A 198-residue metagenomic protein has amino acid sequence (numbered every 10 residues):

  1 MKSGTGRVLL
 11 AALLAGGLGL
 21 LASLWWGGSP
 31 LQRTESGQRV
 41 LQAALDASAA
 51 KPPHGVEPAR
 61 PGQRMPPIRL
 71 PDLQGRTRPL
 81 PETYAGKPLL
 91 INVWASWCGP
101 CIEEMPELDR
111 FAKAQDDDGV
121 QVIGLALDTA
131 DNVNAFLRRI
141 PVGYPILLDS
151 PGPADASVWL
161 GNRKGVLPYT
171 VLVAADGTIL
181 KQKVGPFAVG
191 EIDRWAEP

Functional and structural regions predicted by a protein language model:
M1-R64: N-terminal targeting signals for export/organelle localization
E57-Q63, P67-L89, S157-W159: A short beta-strand-turn-helix
I68, V93-W94, F136, Y144: Conserved hydrophobic/aromatic "anchor" residues that stabilize well-ordered secondary structure elements
R78-I102, L108: Short active-site neighborhood of thiol/selenol oxidoreductases, capturing the structured segment around
A85-G86, D117, G143, G165: Active-site acidic short loop of glycosyltransferases
I91, I123-L125, V171: Conserved hydrophobic packing residues within short motifs/helices of P-loop NTPase cores of ABC-family ATPases
I102-P141, P151-V158: Structural microenvironment flanking redox-active thiols in thiol-disulfide oxidoreductases
R138-Y144, D149-E197: Thiol/disulfide oxidoreductase modules built on the thioredoxin-like
